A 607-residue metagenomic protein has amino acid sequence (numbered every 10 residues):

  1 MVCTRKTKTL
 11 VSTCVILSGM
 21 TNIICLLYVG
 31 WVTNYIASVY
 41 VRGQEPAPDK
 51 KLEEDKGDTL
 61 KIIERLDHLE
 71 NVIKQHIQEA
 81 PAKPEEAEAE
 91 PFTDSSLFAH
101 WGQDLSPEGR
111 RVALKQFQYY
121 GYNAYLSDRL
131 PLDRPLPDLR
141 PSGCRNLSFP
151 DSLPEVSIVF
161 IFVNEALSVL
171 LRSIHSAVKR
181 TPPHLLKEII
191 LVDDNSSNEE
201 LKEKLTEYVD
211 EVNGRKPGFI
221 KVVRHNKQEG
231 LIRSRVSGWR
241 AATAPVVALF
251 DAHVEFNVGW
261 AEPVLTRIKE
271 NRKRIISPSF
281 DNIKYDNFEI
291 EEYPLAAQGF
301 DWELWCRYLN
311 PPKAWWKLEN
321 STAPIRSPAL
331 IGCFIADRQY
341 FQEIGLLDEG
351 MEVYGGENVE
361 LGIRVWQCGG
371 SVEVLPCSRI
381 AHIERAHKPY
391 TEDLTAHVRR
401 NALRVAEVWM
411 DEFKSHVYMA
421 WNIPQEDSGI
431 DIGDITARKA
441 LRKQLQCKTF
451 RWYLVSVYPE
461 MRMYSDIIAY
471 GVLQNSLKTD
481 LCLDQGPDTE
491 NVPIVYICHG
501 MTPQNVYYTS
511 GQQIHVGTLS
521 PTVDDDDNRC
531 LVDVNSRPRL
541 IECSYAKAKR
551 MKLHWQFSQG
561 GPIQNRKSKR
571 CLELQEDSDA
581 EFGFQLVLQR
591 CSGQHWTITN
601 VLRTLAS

Functional and structural regions predicted by a protein language model:
M1-E70: N-terminal signal-anchor transmembrane helix specifying type II single-pass membrane topology of secretory-pathway
P154-V159, E188, E360: Cell-envelope/extracellular polymer assembly enzymes that use nucleotide-activated donors
V178-R224: Acidic donor-binding segment of Leloir-type glycosyltransferases
H225-A242: Glycine-rich, basic loop-to-helix element that forms the pyrophosphate-binding segment of sugar-nucleotide handling
I232, R307-Q339: A recurrent flexible, glycine/aromatic-enriched loop bordering the glycosyltransferase active site that acts as
V247: Short aromatic/hydrophobic "clamp" motif used to bind/position activated sugar donors
E255, G259-Y308, S371, C377: Conserved donor NDP-sugar-binding/catalytic core segment of glycosyltransferases
E460-S607: Lectin-like carbohydrate-binding module/patch detector with strong preference for beta-trefoil
